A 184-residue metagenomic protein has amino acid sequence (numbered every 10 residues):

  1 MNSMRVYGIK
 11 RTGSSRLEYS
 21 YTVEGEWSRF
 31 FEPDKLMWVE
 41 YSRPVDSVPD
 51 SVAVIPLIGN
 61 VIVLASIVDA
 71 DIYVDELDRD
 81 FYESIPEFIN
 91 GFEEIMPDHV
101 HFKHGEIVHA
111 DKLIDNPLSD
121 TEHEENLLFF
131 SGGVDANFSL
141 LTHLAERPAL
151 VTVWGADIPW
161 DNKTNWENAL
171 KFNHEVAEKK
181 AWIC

Functional and structural regions predicted by a protein language model:
M1-E124, T142-I183: RNA-binding accessory domains that recognize and position tRNA/RNA substrates
L127-V134: Short, glycine-rich nucleotide/cofactor-binding loops
V134-A136, A156-D157: Short, solvent-exposed loop/turn segments at secondary-structure junctions
S139: Hydrophobic positions on the alpha1 helix immediately C-terminal to the Walker A/P-loop
